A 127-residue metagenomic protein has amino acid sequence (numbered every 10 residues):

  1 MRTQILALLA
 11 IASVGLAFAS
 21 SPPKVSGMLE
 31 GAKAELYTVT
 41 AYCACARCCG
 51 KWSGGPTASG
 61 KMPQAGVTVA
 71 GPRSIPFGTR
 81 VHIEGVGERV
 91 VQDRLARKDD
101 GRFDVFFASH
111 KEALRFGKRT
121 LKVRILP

Functional and structural regions predicted by a protein language model:
R2-I5, G15-P127: Solvent-exposed, well-ordered loop and adjacent helix/strand elements within mature globular domains that form
A10-V14: Hydrophobic helical h-region of N-terminal Sec-dependent signal peptides in bacterial secretory/periplasmic proteins
